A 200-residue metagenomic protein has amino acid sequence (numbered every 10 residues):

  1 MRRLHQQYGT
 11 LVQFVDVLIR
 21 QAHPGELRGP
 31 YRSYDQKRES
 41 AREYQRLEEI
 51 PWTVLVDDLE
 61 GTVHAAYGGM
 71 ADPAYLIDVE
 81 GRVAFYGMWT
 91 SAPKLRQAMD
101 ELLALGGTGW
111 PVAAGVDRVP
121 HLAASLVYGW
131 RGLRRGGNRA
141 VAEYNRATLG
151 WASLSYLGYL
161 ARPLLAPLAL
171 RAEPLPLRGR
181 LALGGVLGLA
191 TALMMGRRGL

Functional and structural regions predicted by a protein language model:
M1-L47: Structural microenvironment flanking redox-active thiols in thiol-disulfide oxidoreductases
G9, R38-E43, D78-R82, M99-L102 (+1 more regions): Glycine-rich loops and low-complexity Gly/Arg-rich segments that provide flexible linkers or classic glycine-based
V12, W52-T53: Short, conserved active-site loop motifs that form the nucleotide-linked donor/cofactor pocket
R20-A22, G61, T90-S91, A104: Short, solvent-exposed loop/turn segments at secondary-structure junctions
L27-R28, A66-Y67, L102: Short secondary-structure transition/capping segments
L47-P51, L103-A104: A SAM-dependent methyltransferase catalytic signature shared across enzymes that methylate proteins
E48-I50, V56-A98: Thiol/disulfide oxidoreductase modules built on the thioredoxin-like
W89-L200: Non-globular targeting/processing and membrane-anchoring segments
